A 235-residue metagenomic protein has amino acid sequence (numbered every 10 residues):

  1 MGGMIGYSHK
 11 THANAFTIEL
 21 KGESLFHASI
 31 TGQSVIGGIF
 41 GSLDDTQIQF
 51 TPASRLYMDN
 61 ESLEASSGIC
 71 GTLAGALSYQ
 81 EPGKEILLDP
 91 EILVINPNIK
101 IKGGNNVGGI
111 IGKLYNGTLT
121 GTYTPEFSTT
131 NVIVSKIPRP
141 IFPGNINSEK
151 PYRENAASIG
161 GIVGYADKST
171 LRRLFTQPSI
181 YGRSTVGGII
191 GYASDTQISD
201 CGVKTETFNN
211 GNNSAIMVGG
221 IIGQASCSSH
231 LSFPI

Functional and structural regions predicted by a protein language model:
M1-I235: Predominantly extracellular/luminal carbohydrate-interaction, adhesion, and secreted-enzyme modules that are
